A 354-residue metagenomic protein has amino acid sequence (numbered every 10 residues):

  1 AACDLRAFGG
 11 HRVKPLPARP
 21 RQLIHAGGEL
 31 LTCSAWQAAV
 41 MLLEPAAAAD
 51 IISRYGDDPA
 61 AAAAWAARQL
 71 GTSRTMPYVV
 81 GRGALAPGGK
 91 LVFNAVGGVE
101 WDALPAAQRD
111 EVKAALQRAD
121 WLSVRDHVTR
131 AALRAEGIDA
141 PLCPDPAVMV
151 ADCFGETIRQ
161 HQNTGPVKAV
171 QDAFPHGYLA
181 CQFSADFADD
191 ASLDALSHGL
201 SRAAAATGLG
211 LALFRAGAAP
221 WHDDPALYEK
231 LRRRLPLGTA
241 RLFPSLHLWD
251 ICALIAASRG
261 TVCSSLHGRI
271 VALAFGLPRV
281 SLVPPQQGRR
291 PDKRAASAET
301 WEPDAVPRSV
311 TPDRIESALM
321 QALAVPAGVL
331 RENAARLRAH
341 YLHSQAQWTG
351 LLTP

Functional and structural regions predicted by a protein language model:
A1-P354: Active-site anion-handling motifs in enzyme catalytic cores
